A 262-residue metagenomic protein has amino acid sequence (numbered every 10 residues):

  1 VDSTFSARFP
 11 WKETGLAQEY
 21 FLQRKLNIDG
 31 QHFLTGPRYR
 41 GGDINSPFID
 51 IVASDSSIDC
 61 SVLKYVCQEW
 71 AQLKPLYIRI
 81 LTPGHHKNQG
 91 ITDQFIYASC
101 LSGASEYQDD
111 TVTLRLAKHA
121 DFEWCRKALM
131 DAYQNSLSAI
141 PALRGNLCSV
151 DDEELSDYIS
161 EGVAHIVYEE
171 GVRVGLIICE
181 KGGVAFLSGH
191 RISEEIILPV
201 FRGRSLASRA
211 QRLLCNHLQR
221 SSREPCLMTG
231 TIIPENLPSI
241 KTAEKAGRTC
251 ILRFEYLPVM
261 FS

Functional and structural regions predicted by a protein language model:
V1-S3, Y107-V150: Short amphipathic alpha-helix that is part of the acyltransferase structural core
V1-W70, V174-E195, P199: Conserved donor-binding loop and adjoining core beta-sheet/short helix segment in diverse acyl/aminoacyl transferases
R40-E123: Acyl-donor-binding surface of acyltransferase catalytic domains
A53-S54, I80-K87, M228-I240, P258-F261: Conserved beta-strand-loop-alpha-helix junction that forms the acyl-donor binding cleft
I58-Q68, I197, G203-Q219, K241-K245: Conserved acetyl-CoA-binding loop-helix of GNAT-fold acetyltransferases
G84-I96, I233-L252: Conserved active-site alpha-helix within GNAT-family acetyltransferase domains
F95-A104, T249-S262: Conserved catalytic-core motifs of GNAT/GCN5-like acyltransferases
S136-P199: A conserved beta-strand-loop-helix scaffold within acyl/acetyltransferase catalytic domains
